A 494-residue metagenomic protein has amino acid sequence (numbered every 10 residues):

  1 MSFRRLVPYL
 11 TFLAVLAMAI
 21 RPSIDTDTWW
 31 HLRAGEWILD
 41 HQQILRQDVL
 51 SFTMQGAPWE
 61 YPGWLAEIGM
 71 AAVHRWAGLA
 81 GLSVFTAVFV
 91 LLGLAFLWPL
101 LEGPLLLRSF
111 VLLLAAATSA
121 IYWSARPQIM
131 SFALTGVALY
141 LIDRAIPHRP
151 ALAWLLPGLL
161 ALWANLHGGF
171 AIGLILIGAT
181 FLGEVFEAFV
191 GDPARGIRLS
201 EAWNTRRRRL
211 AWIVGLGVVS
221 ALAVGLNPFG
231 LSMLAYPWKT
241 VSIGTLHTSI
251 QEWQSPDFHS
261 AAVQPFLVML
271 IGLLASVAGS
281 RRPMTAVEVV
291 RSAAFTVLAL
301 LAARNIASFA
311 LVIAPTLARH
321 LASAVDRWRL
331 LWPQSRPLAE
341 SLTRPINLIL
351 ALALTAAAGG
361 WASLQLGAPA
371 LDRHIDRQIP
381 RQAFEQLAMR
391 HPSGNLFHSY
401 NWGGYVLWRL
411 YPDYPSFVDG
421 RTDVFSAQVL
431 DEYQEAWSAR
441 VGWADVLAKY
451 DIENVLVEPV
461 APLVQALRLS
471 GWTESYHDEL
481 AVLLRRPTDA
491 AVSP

Functional and structural regions predicted by a protein language model:
V15, A115-A120, A153-G168, V219-V224 (+1 more regions): Membrane-interface alpha helices of multi-pass inner-membrane proteins
T53-A80, V84: Short hydrophobic/aromatic helix or loop-helix immediately within or flanking a transmembrane segment in polytopic
E60-A72, A235-V268: Juxtamembrane membrane-water interface segments that cap and precede transmembrane helices
V84-E102: Transmembrane-helix motifs of polytopic, lipid-linked glycan transferases
A138-A153, L273-S280: Membrane-interface transmembrane helices that cradle and orient dolichyl/undecaprenyl
R144-A161, A211-G215, V289-A293: Short hydrophobic alpha-helices at membrane interfaces in multi-pass membrane enzymes
R329-M389, N401-G403, P412, T422 (+1 more regions): Membrane-proximal, lumen/periplasm-facing interface regions of secretory-pathway glyco- and lipid-modifying enzymes
A388-A427, E453-P459, L484: Short periplasmic/luminal acceptor-recognition loop of GT-C membrane glycosyltransferases, typified by
